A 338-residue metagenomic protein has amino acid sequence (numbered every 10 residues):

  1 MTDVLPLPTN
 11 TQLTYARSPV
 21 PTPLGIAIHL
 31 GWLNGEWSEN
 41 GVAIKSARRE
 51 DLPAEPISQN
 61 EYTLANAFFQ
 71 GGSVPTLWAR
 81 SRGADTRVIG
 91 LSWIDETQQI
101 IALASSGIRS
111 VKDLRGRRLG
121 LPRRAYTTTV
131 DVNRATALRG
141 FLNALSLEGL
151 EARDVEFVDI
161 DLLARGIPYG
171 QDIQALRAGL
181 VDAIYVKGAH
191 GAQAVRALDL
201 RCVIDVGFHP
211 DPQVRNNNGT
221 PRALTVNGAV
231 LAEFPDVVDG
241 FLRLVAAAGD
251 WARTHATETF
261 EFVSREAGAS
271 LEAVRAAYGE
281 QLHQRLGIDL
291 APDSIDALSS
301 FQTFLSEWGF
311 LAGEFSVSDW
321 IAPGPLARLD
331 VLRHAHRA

Functional and structural regions predicted by a protein language model:
V4-A152: Short, glycine-/small- and polar/acidic-enriched structural segments that line small-molecule recognition paths
G35-E39, F208-R215, Q284-D293: Short, solvent-exposed loop/beta-turn-alpha elements that line the ligand-binding surface or hinge of extracytoplasmic
E39-A47, L150-F157, D236, A267-G279 (+1 more regions): Short, surface-exposed acidic
A47-D51, V158-R165: Short beta->alpha junction loops
V74, D161, R165-F262: Pocket-lining segment of extracytoplasmic ligand-binding domains
V111-K112, A144-D154, L180-I184, R196 (+1 more regions): Secondary-structure boundary elements
F234-F310: Secondary-structure end/capping motifs
L305-A338: Conserved C-terminal helix/tail region of periplasmic/extracytoplasmic solute-binding proteins
